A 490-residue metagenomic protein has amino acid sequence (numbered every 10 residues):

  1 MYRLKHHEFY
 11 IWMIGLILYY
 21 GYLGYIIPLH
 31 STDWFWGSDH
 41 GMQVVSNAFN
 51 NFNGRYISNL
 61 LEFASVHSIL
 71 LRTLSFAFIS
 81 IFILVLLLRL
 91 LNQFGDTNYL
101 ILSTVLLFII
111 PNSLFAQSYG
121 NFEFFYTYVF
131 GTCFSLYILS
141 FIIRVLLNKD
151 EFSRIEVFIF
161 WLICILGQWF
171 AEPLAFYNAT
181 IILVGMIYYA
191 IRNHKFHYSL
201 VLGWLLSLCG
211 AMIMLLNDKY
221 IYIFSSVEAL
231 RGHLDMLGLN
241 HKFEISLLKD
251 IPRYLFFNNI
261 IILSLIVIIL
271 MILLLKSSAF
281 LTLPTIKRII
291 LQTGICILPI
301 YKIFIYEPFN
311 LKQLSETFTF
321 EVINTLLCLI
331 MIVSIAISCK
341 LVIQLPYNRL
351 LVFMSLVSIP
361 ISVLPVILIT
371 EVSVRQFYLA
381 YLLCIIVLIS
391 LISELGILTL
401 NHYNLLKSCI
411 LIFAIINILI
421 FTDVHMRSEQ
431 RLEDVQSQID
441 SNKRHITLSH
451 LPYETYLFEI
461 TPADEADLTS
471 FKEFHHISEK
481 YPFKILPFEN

Functional and structural regions predicted by a protein language model:
Y2-F52, E62-I83, N92-Y99, L200 (+1 more regions): Intrinsically disordered, polar/acidic, low-complexity terminal segments
Y20-L71, E172-T180, I187-S334: Transmembrane catalytic cores of multi-pass membrane glycosyltransferases and polysaccharide-assembly enzymes
V85, R89, Y137-R144, I181-A190 (+3 more regions): Transmembrane alpha-helices and membrane-interface helical segments of multi-pass integral membrane enzymes
I101-I109, W204, L283-P308, L345-V366: Transmembrane alpha-helix segments characteristic of polytopic inner-membrane glycan-assembly/cell-envelope
V105-I143, T317-I335, I361-L388: Membrane-interface micro-motifs in multi-pass membrane enzymes
S135-E156, R192: Membrane-interface transmembrane helices that cradle and orient dolichyl/undecaprenyl
R154-L183: Membrane-interface alpha helices of multi-pass inner-membrane proteins
R288-I295, I330-I332, V342-P360, I392-N417: Signature aromatic-anchored transmembrane alpha helix within multi-pass, membrane-resident enzymes that catalyze glycan
